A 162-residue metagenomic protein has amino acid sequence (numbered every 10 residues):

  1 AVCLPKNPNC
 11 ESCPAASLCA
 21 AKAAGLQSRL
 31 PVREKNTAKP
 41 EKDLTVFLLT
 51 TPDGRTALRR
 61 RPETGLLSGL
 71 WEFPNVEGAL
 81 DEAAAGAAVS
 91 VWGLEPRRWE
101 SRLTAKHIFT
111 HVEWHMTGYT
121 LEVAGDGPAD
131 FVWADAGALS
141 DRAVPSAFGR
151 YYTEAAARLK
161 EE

Functional and structural regions predicted by a protein language model:
A1-E162: Intrinsically disordered, low-complexity, charged terminal extensions of DNA damage-control enzymes
